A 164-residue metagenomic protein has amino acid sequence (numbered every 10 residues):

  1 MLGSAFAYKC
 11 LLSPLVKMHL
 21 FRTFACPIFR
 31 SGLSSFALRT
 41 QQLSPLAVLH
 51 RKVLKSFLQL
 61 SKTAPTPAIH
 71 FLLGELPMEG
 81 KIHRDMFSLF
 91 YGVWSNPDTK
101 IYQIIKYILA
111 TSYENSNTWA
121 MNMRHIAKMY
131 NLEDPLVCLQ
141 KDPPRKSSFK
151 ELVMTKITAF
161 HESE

Functional and structural regions predicted by a protein language model:
M1-I104, I108-L109: Non-catalytic, peripheral interaction segments enriched in hydrophobic/basic residues
S31-L38, G92-E164: Charged boundary/loop elements
